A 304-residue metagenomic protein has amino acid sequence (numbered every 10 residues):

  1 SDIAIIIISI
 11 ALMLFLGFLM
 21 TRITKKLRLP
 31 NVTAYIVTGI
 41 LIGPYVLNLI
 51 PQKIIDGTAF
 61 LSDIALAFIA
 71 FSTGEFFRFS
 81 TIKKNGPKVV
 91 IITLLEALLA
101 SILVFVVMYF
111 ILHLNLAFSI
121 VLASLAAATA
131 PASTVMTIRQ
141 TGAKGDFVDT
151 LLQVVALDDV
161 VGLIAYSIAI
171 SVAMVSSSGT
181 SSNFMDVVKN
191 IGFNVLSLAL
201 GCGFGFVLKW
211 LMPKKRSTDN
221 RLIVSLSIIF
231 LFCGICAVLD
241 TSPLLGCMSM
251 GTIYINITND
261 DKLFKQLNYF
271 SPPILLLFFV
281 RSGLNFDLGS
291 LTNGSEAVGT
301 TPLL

Functional and structural regions predicted by a protein language model:
S1-L12, I54-A70, L116-A130, K189-L200 (+2 more regions): Structural signature of hydrophobic alpha-helical transmembrane segments
I5-M20, R78-Y109, L116, S182-F204 (+1 more regions): Entry/N-cap segments of selected transmembrane alpha helices and their immediately preceding amphipathic helices
I10-A11, F18-L19, L157-L163, S167-P273: Core mid-bundle transmembrane helix pairs that form the ion/substrate translocation pathway in diverse multi-pass
T24-N31, L49-F60, E75-I92, L114-L116 (+5 more regions): Interfacial helix-loop-helix linkers and transmembrane-helix boundary segments in multi-pass membrane proteins
Y35-T38, L47, L66-A70, A100-M108 (+4 more regions): Alpha-helical transmembrane segments and their lipid-water interface positions in multi-pass membrane proteins
I36-G43, A59-N85, I170, M174 (+2 more regions): Hydrophobic transmembrane alpha-helices of secondary-active transporters and Na+-translocating membrane complexes
N48-L49, L103-V106, G162-S171, L231-P243 (+1 more regions): Hydrophobic alpha-helical transmembrane segments in multi-pass integral membrane proteins
L66, T73-F77, L99-V104, L125-Y166: Short helical (or helix-break) motifs at transmembrane helix termini and adjacent helical loops in multi-pass membrane
